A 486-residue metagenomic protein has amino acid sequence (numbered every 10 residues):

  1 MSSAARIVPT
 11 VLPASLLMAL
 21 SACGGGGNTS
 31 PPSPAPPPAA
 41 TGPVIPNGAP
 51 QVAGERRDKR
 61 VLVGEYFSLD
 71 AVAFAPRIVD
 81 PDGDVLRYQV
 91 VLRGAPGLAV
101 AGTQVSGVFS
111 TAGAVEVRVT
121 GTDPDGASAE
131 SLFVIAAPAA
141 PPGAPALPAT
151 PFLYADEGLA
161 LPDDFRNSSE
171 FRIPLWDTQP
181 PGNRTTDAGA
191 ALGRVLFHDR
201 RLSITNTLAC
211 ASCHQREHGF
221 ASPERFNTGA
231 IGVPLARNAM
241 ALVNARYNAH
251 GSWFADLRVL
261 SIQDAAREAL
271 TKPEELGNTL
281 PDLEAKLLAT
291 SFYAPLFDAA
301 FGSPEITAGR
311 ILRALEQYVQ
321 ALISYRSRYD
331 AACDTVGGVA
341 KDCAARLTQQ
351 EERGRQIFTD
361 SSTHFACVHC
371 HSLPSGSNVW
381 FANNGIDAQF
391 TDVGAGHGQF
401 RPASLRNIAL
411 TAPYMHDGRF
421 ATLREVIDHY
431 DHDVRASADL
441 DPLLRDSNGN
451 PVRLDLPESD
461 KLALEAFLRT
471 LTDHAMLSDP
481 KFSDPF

Functional and structural regions predicted by a protein language model:
M1-L12: Bacterial N-terminal signal peptides that target proteins for export
S3, G24-G25, P32-I45, P138-F486: Periplasmic c-type cytochrome electron-transfer domains
A19-A22: C-terminal motif of bacterial Sec signal peptides marking the signal peptidase cleavage site
P31-V79, V117, G126-A140: Extracellular interdomain linkers/hinges and stalk-like, low-complexity segments in secreted or single-pass
V52, G83-S106: Low-complexity "stalk/linker" and mucin-like segments enriched in Ser/Thr/Pro/Ala/Gly
V63, T111-A112, I204: Surface-exposed loops/turns
Q104-A114: Extracellular/luminal low-complexity segments enriched in Ser/Thr/Pro
